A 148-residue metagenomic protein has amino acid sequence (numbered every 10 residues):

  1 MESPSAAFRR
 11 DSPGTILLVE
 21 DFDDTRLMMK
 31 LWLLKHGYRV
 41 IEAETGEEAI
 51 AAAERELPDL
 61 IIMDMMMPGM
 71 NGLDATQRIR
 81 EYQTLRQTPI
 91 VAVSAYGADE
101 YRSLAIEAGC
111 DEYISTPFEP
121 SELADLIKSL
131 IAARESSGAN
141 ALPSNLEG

Functional and structural regions predicted by a protein language model:
M1-L17, S121-G148: Non-catalytic signal-transmission and effector/linker regions of two-component phosphorelay proteins
E20: Conserved acidic carboxylate
L27-K35: Charged docking surfaces used in two-component/phosphorelay signaling
K30, D74, G97-I114, D125: Alpha4 helix (beta4-alpha4-beta5 surface) of REC/receiver domains from two-component response regulators
T45-E48, N71-Q77: Acidic catalytic/metal-coordinating carboxylates
E56-I62: Active-site beta3 strand of CheY-like receiver
M67: Receiver (REC) domain active-site loop signature in two-component systems and cognate sites in sensor histidine kinases
